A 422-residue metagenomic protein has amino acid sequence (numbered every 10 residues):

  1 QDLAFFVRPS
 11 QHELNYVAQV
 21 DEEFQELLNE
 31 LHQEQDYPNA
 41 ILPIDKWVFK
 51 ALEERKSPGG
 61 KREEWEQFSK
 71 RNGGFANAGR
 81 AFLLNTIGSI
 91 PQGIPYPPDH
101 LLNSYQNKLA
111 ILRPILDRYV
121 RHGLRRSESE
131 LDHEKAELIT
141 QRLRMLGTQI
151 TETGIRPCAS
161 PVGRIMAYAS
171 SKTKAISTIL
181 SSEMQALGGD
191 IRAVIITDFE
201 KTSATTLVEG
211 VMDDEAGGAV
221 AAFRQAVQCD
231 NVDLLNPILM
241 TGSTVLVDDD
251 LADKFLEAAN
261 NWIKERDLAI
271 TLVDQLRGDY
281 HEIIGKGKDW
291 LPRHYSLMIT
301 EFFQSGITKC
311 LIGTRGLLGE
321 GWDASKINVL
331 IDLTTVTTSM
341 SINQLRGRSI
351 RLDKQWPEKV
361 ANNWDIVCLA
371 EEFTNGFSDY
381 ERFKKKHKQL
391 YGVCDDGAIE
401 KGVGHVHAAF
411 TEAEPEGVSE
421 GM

Functional and structural regions predicted by a protein language model:
Q1, A324-S325, T337-N343, I350-G421: A conserved SF2-helicase RecA2
Q1-E13, K172: Interdomain hinge/linker at the junction between the two RecA-like core domains of SF2 helicases
E13-V17, S203-T205, V247-D250, M340-S341 (+1 more regions): Switch/connector loops and helix/strand junctions flanking conserved nucleotide-binding motifs in nucleotide-processing
V17-A18, E22-Q35, H387-D396: Short, cationic low-complexity segments
H32-C310: Conserved C-terminal RecA-like helicase domain
C310, V329-I331: Structural motif
G316-L318: Alpha-helix capping/helix-boundary segments
